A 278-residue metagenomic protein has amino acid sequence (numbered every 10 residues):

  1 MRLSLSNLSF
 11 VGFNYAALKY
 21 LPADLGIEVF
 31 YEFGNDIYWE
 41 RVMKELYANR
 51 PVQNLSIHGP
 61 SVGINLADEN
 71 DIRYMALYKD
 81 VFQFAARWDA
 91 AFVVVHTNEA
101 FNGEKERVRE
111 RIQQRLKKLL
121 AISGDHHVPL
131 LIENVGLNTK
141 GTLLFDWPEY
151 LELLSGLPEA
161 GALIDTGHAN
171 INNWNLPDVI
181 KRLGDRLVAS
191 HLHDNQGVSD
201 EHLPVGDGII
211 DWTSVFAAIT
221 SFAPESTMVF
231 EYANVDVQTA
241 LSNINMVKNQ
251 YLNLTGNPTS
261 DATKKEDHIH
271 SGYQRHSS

Functional and structural regions predicted by a protein language model:
M1-A86, L254-S278: N-terminal pre-domain/capping segments
R2-S4, Y15-A23, D89-A91, K117 (+3 more regions): Histidine-acidic metal/acid-base catalytic patches
S6-A17, F30-K44, V62-Y74, A100-G103 (+6 more regions): Acidic-and-aromatic substrate-binding clefts and catalytic sites of carbohydrate-active enzymes
G26, S56, L131-I132, L163-T166 (+1 more regions): Generic enzyme active-site microenvironment
F30, H58, H96, H193 (+1 more regions): Conserved residues at the C-terminal ends of beta-strands
I37-P51, L77-W88, R115-A121, W174-D185 (+1 more regions): Short amphipathic alpha-helices and their capping/turn segments at secondary-structure boundaries
Y47-P60, R115-H126, L151-L157, W212-A218: Alpha-helix-loop-beta-strand connector modules within alpha/beta enzyme cores
D68-G161, A262: Active-site acidic/histidine proton-transfer and metal-coordination neighborhood in alpha/beta enzyme cores
